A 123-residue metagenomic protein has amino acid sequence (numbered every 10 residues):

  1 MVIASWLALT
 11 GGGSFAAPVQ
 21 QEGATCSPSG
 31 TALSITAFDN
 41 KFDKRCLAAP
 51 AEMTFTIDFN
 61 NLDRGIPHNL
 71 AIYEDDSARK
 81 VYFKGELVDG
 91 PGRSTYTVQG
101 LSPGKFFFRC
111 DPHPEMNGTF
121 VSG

Functional and structural regions predicted by a protein language model:
M1-I3: Sec-dependent N-terminal signal peptides
S5-G23, S27-P28, K41, V88-G123: Extracellular/periplasmic metallocenter environments
A24-T54: N-terminal edge beta-strand
E52, N60-R64: Short solvent-exposed strand-capping/beta-turn motif centered on an Asx-Ser/Thr pair
T56-D58, T97: Residues within well-ordered beta-strands of beta-sheet-rich folds
N69-Y73: Beta-strand signatures of extracellular beta-sandwich domains
S77-G85: Surface-exposed loop/edge segments in extracytoplasmic proteins
